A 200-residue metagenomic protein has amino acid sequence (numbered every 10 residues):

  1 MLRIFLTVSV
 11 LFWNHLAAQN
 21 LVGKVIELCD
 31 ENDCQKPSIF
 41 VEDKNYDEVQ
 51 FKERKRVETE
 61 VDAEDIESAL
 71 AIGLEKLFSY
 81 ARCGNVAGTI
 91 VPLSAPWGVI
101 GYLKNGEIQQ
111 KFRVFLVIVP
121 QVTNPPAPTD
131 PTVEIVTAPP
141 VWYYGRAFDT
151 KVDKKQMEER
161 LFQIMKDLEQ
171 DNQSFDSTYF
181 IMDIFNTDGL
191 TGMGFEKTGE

Functional and structural regions predicted by a protein language model:
L2-T7: Sec-dependent signal peptide recognition, specifically the positively charged N-region followed immediately by
V10-N14: Hydrophobic core
H15-E200: A solvent-exposed interaction/effector surface
